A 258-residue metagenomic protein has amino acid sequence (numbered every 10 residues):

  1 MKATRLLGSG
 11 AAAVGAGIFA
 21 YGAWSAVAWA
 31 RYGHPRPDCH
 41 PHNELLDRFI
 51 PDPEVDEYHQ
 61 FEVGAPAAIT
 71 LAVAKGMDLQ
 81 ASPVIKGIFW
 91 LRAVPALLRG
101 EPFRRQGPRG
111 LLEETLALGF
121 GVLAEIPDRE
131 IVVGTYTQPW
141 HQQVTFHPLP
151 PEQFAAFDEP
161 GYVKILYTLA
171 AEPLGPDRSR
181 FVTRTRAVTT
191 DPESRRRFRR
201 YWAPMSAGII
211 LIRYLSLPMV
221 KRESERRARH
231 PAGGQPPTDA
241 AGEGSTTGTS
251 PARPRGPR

Functional and structural regions predicted by a protein language model:
M1-P51, D56-Y58, L174-R180, E193 (+2 more regions): Short amphipathic, positively biased membrane-proximal segments that drive organelle/inner-membrane targeting
W24-P35, E113-D177: Hydrophobic-ligand binding "helix-grip"
S25-G121: Hydrophobic ligand-binding cavity/cleft-lining segments
T70-L71, V122, T183, V220: Hydrophobic pocket/interface hotspot
K75, T135, T185-A187: Short, hydrophobic/aromatic-enriched beta-strand segments in well-ordered soluble domains
P151-I209, V220: Beta-strand/loop substructures that line and gate deep hydrophobic ligand-binding cavities in soluble
L217, K221-A228: Short amphipathic alpha-helical signal-transduction/dimerization elements
